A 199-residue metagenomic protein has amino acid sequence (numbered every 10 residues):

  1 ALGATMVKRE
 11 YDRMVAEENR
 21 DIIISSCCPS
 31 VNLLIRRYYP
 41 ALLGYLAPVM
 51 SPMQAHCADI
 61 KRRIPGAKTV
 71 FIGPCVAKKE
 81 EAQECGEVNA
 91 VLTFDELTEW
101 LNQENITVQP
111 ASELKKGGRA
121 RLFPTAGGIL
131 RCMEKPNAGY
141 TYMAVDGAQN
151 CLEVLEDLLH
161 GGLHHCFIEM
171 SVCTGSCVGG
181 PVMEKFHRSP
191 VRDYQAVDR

Functional and structural regions predicted by a protein language model:
A1-R199: Iron-sulfur-associated redox domains of electron-transfer enzymes in respiratory and anaerobic energy metabolism
